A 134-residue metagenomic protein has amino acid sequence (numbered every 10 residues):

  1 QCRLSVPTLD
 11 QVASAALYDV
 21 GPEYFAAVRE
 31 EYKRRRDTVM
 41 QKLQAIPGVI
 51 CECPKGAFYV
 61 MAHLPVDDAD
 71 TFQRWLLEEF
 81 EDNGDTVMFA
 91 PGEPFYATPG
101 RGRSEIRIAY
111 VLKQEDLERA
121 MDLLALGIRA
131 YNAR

Functional and structural regions predicted by a protein language model:
Q1-R134: PLP-dependent class I/II
